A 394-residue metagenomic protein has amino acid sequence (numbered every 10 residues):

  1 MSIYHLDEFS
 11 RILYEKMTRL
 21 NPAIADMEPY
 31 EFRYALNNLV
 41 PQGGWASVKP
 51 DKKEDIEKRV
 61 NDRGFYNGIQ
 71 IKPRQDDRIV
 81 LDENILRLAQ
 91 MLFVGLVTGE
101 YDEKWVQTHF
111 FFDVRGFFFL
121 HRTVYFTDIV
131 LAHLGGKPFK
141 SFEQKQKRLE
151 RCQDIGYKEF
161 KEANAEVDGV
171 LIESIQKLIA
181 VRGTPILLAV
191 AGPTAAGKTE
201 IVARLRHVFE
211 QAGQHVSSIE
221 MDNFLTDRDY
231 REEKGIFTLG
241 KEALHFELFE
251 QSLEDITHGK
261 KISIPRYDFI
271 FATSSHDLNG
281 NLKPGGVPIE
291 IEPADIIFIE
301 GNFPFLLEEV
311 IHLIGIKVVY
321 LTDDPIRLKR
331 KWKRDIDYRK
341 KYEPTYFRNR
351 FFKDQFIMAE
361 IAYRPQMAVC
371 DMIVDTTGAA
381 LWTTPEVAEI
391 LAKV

Functional and structural regions predicted by a protein language model:
M1-F160: Long, basic/Gly/Ser/Thr-rich N-terminal segments that mediate initial subcellular attachment or targeting
Q75, I79-E100, K104-H109, R339-E386: Small-molecule kinase domains that catalyze NTP-dependent phosphoryl transfer to phosphate-bearing small molecules
Q153-I179: N-terminal pre-Walker A segment at the start of P-loop NTPase domains
P193: P-loop (Walker A) phosphate-binding loop of NTP-binding proteins
K198: Conserved lysine of the Walker
I201-V202, R206: Post-Walker A alpha-helix
S217-N279: Conserved nucleotide-sensing/catalytic segment adjacent to the nucleotide-binding pocket in NTP-handling enzymes
L282-D337: ATP-dependent NMP and nucleoside kinases share a basic, alpha-helical "lid"
